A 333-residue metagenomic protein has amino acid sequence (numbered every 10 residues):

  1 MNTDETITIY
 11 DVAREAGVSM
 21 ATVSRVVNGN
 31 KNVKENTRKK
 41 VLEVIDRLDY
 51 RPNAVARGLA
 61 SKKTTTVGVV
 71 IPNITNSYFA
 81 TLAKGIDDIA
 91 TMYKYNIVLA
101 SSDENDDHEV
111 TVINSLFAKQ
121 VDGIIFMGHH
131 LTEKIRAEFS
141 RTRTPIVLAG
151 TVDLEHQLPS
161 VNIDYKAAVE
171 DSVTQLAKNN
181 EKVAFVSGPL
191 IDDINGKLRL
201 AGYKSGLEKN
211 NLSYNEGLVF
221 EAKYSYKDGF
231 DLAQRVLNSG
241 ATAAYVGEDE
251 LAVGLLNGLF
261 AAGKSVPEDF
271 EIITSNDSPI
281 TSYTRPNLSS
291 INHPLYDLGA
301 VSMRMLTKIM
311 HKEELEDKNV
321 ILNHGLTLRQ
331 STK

Functional and structural regions predicted by a protein language model:
M1-T3, R47, D88-Y93, R141-L148 (+1 more regions): Bacterial carbohydrate/catabolite-sensing allosteric modules
M1-T65, K333: N-terminal helix-turn-helix DNA-binding module of bacterial transcription factors
M1-T8, K62-T174, K178, L232-S239: Alpha-helical recognition/docking segments in bacterial nutrient-uptake and carbohydrate-utilization systems
I9, M20, R38, P52 (+11 more regions): A general structural signal for well-ordered alpha-helical segments in protein cores
D11, G17, T22, D49 (+6 more regions): Conserved functional loop/turn residues at catalytic and ligand-binding sites
V27-N30, I74-T75, E104, L131 (+4 more regions): Short, glycine/serine-rich, charged loops/turns that create anion-binding and catalytic segments at active sites
G29, V33, V55, I74 (+8 more regions): Conserved acidic
